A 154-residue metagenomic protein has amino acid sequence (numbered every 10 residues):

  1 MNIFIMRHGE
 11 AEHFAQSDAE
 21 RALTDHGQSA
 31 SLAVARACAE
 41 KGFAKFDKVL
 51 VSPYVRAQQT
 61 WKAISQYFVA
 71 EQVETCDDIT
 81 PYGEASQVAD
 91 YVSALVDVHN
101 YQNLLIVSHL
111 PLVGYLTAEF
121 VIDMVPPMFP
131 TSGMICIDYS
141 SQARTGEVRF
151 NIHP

Functional and structural regions predicted by a protein language model:
N2-I3, R7-I79, G83, D90 (+2 more regions): Active-site-proximal alpha-helix that buttresses catalytic centers in soluble enzyme cores
I3, Y101-L105, M134: Residue-level preference for the first positions of well-ordered beta-strands
K41-A44, L95-Q102: Glycine-rich phosphate-binding loop signature in dinucleotide/nucleotide-binding domains
Q87-V96: A short, acidic, amphipathic alpha-helical segment used as a generic capping/interface helix at domain edges
S93, G114-V121, I135: A broadly conserved amphipathic alpha-helix scaffold signal in soluble, globular proteins
Y101-T117: A glycine-rich beta-strand to alpha-helix segment that forms a phosphate/ribose-binding loop at ligand/cofactor sites
V121-E147, H153-P154: Domain-level recognition of soluble alpha/beta enzyme cores, biased toward histidine phosphatases/phosphomutases
